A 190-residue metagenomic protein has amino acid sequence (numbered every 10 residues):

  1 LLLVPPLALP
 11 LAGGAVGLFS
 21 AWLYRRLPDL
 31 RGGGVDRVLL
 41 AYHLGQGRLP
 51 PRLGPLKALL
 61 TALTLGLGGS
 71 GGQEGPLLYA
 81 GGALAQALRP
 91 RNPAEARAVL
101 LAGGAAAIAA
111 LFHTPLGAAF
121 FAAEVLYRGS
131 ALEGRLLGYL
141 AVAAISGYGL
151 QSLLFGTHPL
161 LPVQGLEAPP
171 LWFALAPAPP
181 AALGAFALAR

Functional and structural regions predicted by a protein language model:
L1-R190: Alpha-helical transmembrane segments and immediately membrane-proximal extracytoplasmic
